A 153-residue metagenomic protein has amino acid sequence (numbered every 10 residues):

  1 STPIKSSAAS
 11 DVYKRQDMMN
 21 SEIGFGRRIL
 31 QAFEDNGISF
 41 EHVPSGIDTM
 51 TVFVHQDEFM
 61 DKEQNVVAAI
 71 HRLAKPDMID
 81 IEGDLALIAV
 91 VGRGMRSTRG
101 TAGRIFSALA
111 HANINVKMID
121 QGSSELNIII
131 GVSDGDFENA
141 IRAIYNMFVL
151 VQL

Functional and structural regions predicted by a protein language model:
S1-Y13: Single conserved hydrophobic/aromatic residue that forms the stacking wall/gate of nucleotide- or nucleobase-binding
S10-L153: A conserved regulatory-domain signal marking ACT and ACT-like small-molecule sensing domains and adjacent regulatory
